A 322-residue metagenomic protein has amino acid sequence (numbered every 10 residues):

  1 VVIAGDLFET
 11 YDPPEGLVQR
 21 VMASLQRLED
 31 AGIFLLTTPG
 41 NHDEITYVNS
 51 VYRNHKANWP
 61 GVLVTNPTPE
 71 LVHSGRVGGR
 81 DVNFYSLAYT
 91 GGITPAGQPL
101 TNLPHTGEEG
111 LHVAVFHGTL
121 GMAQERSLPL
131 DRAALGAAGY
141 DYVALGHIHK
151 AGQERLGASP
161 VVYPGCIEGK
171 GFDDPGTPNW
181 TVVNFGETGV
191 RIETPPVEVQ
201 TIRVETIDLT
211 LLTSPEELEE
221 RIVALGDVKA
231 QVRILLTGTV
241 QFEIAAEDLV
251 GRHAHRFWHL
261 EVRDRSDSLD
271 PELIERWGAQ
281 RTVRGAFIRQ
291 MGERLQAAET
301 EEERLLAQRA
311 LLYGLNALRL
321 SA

Functional and structural regions predicted by a protein language model:
V1, D30, L225-D227: Glycine-rich phosphate/diphosphate-binding loops that line cofactor/substrate pockets in enzymes
V1-S24, Q308-A322: N-terminal active-site segment of His-dependent metallophosphoesterases
A4, G146, T237: Conserved residues at the C-terminal ends of beta-strands
D6, A158-S159, T188: Beta-strand-connecting loop/turn residues
F8, G91-G92, T239-E243: Short acidic, S/G/P-rich loop/turn micro-motifs used as interaction or catalytic elements
Y11-V162, C166-G171, P175-N179, N184: His/Asp/Glu-rich metal-coordinating catalytic cores of metallo-dependent phosphodiesterases/hydrolases acting on
E187-A322: Accessory, non-catalytic peripheral segments of nucleic-acid enzymes
